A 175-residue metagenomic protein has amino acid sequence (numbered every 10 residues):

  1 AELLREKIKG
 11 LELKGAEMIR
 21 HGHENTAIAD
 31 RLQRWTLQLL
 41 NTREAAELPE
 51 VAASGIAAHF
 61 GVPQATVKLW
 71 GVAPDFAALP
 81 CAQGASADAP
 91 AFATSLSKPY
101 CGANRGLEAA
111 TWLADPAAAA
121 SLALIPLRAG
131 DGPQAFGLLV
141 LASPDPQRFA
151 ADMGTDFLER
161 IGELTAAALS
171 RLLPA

Functional and structural regions predicted by a protein language model:
A1-Q38: Signal-transmission linkers at sensory-effector interfaces
T42-P80: Helix-loop-beta substructure at the N-terminus of cytosolic sensory domains that couple signal/ligand detection
P74-G102: Allosteric regulatory "coupling" segments in signal-transduction proteins
P99-S121: Signal-transducing coupling segments at domain and membrane junctions
A120-D131: A short, aliphatic-rich beta-strand micro-motif
P133-S143: Sensory beta-strand/linker motifs that couple input domains to effectors
S143-E159, L169-A175: Regulatory loop-to-helix N-cap segments in sensory/regulatory domains that couple ligand/signal detection
